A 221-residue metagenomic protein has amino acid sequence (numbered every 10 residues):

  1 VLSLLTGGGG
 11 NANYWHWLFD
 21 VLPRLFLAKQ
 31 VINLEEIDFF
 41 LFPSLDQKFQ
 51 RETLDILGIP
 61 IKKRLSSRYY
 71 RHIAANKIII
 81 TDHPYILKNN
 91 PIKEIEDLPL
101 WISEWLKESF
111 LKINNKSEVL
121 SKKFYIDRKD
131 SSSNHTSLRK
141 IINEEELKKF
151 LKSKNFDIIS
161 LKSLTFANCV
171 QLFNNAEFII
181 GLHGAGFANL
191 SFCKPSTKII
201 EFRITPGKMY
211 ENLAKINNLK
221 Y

Functional and structural regions predicted by a protein language model:
V1-Y221: The feature primarily captures lumenal catalytic ectodomains of type II secretory-pathway glycosyltransferases
